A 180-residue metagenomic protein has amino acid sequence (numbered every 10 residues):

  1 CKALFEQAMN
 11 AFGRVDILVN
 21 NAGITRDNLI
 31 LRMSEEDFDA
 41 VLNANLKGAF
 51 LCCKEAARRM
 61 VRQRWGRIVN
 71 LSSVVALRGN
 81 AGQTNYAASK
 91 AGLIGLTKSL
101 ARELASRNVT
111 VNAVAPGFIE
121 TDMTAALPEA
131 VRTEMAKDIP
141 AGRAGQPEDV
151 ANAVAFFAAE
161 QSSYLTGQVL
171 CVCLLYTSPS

Functional and structural regions predicted by a protein language model:
L29-I30, D37-L42, M135: Substrate-binding pocket helix/loop in short-chain dehydrogenase/reductase
L31, R78-T84, S106-R107, G142 (+1 more regions): Active-site loop immediately N-terminal to the catalytic Tyr-X3-Lys motif of short-chain dehydrogenase/reductase
C53, S89, T97: Active-site helix of classical SDR
R58, R102-S106, S163: Alpha-helical segment proximal to the catalytic Tyr-Lys
W65, R143-V172: C-terminal substrate-recognition "lid" of short-chain dehydrogenase/reductases
S73: Residue(s) in the substrate-gating loop at a strand-loop-helix junction that position the organic substrate next
Y176-S180: Conserved small/polar residues in nucleotide/adenosyl-binding loops
